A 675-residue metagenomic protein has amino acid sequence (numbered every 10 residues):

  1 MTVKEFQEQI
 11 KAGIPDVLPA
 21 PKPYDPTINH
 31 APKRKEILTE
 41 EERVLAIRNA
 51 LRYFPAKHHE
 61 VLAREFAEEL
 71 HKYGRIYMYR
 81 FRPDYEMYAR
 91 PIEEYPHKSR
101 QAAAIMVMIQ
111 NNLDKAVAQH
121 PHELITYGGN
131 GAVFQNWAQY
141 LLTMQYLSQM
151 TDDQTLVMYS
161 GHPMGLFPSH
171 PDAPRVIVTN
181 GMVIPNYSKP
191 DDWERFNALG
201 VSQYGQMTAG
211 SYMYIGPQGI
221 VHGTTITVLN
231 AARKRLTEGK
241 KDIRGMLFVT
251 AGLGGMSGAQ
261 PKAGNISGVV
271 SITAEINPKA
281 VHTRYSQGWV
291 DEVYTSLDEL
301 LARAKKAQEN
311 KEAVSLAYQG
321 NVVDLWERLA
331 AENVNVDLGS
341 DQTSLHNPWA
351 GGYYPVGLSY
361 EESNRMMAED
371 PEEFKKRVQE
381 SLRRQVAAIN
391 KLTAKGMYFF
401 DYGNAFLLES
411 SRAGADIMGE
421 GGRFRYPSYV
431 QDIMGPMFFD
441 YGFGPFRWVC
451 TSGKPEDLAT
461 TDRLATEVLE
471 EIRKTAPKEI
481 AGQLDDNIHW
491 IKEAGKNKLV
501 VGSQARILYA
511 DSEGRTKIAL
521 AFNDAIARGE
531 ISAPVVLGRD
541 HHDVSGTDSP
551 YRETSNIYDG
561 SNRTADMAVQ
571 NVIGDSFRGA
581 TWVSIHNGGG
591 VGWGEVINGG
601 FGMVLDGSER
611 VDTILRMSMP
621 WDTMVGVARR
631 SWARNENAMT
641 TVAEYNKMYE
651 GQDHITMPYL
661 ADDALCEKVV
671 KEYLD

Functional and structural regions predicted by a protein language model:
M1-A198, S202-P217, P371-A521, A525-G538 (+3 more regions): Long, compositionally biased, glycine/small-hydrophobic-enriched stretches that function as flexible linkers, tethers
Q149-T151, F167-P171, N186-Y187, E238-I243 (+8 more regions): Solvent-exposed alpha-helices and their adjacent loops that cap or buttress functional pockets in soluble metabolic
G205-L229, R233, I243-L247, A251-K311 (+5 more regions): Catalytic or ion-translocation cores adjacent to nucleophile or general acid/base/metal-coordination motifs in diverse
L247-T250, A313-Y318, F400: Short catalytic-loop micro-motif centered on adjacent basic/acidic residues
V270, N335, Y398: Residue-level detector of anion-binding/catalytic polar loops
P278, G320-V323, Q342-N347, G403-E409 (+2 more regions): Glycine-rich beta-alpha junction loops
S315-T343, A350: Active-site/ligand-binding-proximal alpha/beta "capping" segment
V535, R539-Q570: Small-residue-enriched alpha-helical segments and adjacent helix-cap loops that form tight helix-helix packing
